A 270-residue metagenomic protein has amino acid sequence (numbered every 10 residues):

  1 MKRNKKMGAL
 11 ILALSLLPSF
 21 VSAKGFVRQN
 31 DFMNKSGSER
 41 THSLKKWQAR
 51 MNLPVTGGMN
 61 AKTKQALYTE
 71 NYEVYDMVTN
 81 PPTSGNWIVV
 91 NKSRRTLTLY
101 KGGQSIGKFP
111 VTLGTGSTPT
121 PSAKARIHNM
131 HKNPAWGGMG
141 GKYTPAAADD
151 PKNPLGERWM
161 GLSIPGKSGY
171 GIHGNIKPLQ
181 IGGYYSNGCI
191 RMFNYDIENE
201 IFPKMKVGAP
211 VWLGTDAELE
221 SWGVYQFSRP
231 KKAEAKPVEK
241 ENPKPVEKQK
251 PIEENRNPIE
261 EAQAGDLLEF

Functional and structural regions predicted by a protein language model:
M1-K6, L14-E39, V211: Acidic, Ser/Thr/Pro/Gly-enriched interdomain connector segments
L10-S19, H128, P134-W136: Hydrophobic alpha-helical targeting segments used for export or membrane insertion
K24-L67: Short acidic, glycine/serine/threonine-rich helix-capping segments at coil-helix boundaries
F32-R40, T56-M59, P82, I88-V89 (+5 more regions): Extracytoplasmic/periplasmic, Sec-exported soluble proteins
L44, Q48, I127-N129, G208-V211: Mature, folded catalytic cores of secreted/periplasmic enzymes
T69, E73-P178, P203-K204, F227-K232: Gly/Pro-biased beta-strand-loop elements
T83, G141-F270: Exported/periplasmic cell-wall-interacting domains
